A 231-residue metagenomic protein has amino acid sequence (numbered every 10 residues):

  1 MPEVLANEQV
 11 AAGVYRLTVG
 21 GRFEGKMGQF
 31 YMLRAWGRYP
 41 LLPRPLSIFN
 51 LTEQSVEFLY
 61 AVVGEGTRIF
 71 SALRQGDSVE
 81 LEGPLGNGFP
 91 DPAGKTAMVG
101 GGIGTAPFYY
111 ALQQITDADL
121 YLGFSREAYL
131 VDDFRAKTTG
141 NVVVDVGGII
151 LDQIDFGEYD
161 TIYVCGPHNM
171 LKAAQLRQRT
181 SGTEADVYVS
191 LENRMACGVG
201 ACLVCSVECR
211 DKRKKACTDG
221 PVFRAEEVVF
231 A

Functional and structural regions predicted by a protein language model:
M1-Q75: Ferredoxin-reductase
W36-R38, P84, R210: Short, surface-exposed secondary-structure boundary micro-motifs
E65-A196: FNR/FR-type flavoprotein reductase catalytic core
P107, E192-P221: Local cysteine-cluster metal-coordination motifs and their immediate loop/turn environment, predominantly Fe-S cluster
T218-A231: Short microdomains enriched in Cys/His and/or Lys/Arg
